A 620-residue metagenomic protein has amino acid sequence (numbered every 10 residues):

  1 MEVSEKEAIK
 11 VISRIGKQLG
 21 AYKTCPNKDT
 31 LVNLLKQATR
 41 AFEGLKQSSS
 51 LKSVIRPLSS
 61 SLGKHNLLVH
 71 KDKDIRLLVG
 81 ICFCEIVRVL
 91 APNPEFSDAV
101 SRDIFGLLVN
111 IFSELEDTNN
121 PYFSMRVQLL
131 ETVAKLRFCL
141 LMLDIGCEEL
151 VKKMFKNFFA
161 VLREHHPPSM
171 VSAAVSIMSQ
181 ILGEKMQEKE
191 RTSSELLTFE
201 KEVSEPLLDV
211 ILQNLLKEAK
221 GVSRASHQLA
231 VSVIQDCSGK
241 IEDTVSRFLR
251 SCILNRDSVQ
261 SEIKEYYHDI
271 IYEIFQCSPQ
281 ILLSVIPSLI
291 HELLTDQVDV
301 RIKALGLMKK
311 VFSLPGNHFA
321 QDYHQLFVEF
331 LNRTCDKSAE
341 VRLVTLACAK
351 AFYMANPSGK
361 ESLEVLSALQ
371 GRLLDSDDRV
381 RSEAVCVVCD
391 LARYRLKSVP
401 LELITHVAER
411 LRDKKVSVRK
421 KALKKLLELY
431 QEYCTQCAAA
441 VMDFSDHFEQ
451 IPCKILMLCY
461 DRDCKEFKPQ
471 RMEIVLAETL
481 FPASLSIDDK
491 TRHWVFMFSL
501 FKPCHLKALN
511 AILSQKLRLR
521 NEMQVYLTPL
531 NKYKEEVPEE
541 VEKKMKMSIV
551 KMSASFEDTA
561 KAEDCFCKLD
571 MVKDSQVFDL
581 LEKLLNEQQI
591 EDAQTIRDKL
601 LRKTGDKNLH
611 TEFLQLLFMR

Functional and structural regions predicted by a protein language model:
M1-R56, N510: N-terminal alpha-helical scaffolding segments that mark the starts of alpha-solenoid/helical-repeat architectures
G16-T24, S60-V69, R102-D117, F155-E164 (+16 more regions): HEAT/HEAT-like alpha-solenoid repeats
D29-V32, L77, S124-V127, P168-S172 (+12 more regions): Alpha-solenoid HEAT/ARM repeat scaffold
V32, F42-L45, L130-C139, L143-V259 (+6 more regions): Long internal repeat-built scaffold domains in very large eukaryotic proteins
R40, L67, E85-I86, K135 (+9 more regions): Alpha-helical solenoid repeat architecture
L51-F123, D592-R620: Helix-rich alpha-solenoid scaffolding regions
D74, S124, S169, G221 (+11 more regions): Structural detector for tandem alpha-solenoid helical repeats, activating at a conserved register within the helical
L78, C82-F158, M308-F312, A349-Y353 (+1 more regions): Amphipathic alpha-helical interface segments within eukaryotic helical scaffold and small GTPase-regulatory domains
